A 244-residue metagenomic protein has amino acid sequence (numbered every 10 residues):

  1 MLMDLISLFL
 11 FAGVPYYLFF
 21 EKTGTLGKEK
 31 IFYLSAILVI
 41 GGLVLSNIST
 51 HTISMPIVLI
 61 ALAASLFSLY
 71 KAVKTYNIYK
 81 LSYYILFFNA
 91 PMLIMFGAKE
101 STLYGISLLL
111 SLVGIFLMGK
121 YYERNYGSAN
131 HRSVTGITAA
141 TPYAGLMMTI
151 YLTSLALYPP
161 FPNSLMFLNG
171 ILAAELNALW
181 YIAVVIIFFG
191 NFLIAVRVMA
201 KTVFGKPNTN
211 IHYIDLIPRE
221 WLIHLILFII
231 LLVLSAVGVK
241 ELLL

Functional and structural regions predicted by a protein language model:
M1-L244: Alpha-helical transmembrane segments of multi-pass membrane proteins predominantly involved in bioenergetics
